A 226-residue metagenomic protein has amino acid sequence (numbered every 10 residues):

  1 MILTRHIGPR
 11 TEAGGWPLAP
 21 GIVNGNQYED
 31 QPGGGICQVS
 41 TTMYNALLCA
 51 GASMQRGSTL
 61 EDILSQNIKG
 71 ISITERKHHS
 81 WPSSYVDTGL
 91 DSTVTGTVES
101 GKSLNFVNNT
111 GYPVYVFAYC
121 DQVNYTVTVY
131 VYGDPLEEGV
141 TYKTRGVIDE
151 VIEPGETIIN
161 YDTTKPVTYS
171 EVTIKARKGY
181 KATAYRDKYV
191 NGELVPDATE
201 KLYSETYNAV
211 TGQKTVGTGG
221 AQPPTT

Functional and structural regions predicted by a protein language model:
M1-T226: Well-ordered beta-sheet/strand-loop patches within structured domains
